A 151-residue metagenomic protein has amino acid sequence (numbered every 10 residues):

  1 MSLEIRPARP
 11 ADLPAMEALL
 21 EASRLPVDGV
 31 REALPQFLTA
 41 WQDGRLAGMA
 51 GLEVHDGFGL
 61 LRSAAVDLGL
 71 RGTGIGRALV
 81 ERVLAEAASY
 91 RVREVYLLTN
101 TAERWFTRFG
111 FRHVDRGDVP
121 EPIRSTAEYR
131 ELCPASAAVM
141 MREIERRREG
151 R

Functional and structural regions predicted by a protein language model:
M1-G29, W41, A137-V139, E143-R151: Short amphipathic alpha-helix that is part of the acyltransferase structural core
L20, V95-L98: Short, hydrophobic beta-strand segments that form beta-sheet elements in well-ordered domains
T39, R45-E53, F58-A65: Conserved beta-strand in the GNAT
D67-A78, Y90, R108: Conserved glycine-rich acetyl-CoA-binding loop
G72-A85, L97: Conserved acetyl-CoA-binding loop-helix of GNAT-fold acetyltransferases
N100-E128: Conserved active-site alpha-helix within GNAT-family acetyltransferase domains
